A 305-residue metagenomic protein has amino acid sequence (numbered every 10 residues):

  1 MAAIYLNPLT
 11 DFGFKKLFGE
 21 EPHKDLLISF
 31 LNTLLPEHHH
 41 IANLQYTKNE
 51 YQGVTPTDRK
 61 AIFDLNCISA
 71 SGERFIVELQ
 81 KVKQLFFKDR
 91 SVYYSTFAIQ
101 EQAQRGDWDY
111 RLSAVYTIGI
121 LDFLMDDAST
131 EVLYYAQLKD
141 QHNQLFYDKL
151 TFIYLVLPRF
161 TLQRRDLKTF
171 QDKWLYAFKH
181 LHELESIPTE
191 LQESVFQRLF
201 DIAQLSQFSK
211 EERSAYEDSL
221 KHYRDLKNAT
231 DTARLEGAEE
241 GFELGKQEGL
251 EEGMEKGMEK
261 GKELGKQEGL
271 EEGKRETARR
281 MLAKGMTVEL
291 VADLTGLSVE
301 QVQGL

Functional and structural regions predicted by a protein language model:
M1-L305: Elongated, amphipathic alpha-helical interaction scaffolds
